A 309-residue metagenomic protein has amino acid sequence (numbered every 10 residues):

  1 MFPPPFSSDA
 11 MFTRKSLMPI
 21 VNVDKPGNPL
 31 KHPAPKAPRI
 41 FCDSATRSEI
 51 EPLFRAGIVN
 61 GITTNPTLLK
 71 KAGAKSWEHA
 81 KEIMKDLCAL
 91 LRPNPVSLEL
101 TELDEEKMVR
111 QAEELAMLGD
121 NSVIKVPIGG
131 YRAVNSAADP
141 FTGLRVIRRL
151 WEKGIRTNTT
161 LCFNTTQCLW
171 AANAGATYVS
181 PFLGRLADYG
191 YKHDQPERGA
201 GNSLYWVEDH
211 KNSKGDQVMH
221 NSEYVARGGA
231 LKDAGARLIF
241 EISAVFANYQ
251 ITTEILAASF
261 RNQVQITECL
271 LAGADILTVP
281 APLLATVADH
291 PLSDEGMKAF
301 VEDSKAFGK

Functional and structural regions predicted by a protein language model:
M11-A37, E295-K309: N-terminal charge/polar-biased segments
F12, P19-V21, K36-E51, A56-V59 (+3 more regions): Active-site beta->alpha loop and helix N-cap motifs at the rims of alpha/beta catalytic domains
L17-P26, E78, A200, A234-G235: P-loop/Walker A phosphate-binding loop and immediately adjacent motor/lid segment at beta-alpha junctions
K31-P35, A116-M117, A247-Q250: Solvent-exposed alpha-helices and their adjacent loops that cap or buttress functional pockets in soluble metabolic
L68-G73, Y189, V287-A288: A short acidic, helix-capping loop that chelates divalent metal ions and anchors anionic groups
R132, S136-R148, R156-A281, P291-S304: Catalytic alpha/beta core domains of metabolic enzymes, predominantly
L284: Glycine-rich ThDP/TPP pyrophosphate-binding loop and its adjacent helix/strand module within ThDP-dependent enzymes
